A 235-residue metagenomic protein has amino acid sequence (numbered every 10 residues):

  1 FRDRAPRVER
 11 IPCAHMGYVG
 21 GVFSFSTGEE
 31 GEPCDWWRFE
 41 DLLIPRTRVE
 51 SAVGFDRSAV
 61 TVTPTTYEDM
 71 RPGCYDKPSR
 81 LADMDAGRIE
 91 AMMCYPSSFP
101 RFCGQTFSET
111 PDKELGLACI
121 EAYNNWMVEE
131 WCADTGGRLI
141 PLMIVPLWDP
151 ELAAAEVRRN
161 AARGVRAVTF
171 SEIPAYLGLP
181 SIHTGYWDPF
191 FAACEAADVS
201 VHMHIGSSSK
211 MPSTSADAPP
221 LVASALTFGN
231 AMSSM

Functional and structural regions predicted by a protein language model:
F1-M235: Helix-coil boundary/capping segments in enzymes
